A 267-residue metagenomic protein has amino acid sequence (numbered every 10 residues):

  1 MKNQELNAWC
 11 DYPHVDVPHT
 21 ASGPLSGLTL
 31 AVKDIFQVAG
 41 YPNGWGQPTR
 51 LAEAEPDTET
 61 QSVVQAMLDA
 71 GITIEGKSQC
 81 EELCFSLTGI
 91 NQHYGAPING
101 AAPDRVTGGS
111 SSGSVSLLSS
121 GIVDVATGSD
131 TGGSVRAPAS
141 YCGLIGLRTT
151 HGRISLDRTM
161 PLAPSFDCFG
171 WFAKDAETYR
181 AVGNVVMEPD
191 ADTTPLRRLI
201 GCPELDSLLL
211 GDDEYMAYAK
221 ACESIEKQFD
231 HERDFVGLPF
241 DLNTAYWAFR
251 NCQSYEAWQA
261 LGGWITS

Functional and structural regions predicted by a protein language model:
M1-P56, T60, L83-F85: Short, well-ordered alpha-helical
M1-T20, P24-L25, E188-S267: Amidase signature
T20-A21, A54-E55, R105-G108, P161 (+1 more regions): Short Gly/Pro-enriched turn/cap motifs at secondary-structure boundaries
S26-I35, A66-A70, E75-K77: Acidic-leg catalytic submotif of subtilisin-like serine proteases
L51-E53, A101, F166-A173, C202-D213: Flexible, glycine/proline-enriched loop segments at strand-loop-helix junctions that form or flank small-ligand binding
T58-S62, S112, A139-C142, K174-N184 (+2 more regions): Conserved active-site and cofactor/substrate-binding residues in soluble primary-metabolism enzymes
Q65-A66, S224: Alpha-helical scaffold elements within enzyme catalytic domains, especially in hydrolases
L68-G183: Short glycine/serine-rich loop segments
